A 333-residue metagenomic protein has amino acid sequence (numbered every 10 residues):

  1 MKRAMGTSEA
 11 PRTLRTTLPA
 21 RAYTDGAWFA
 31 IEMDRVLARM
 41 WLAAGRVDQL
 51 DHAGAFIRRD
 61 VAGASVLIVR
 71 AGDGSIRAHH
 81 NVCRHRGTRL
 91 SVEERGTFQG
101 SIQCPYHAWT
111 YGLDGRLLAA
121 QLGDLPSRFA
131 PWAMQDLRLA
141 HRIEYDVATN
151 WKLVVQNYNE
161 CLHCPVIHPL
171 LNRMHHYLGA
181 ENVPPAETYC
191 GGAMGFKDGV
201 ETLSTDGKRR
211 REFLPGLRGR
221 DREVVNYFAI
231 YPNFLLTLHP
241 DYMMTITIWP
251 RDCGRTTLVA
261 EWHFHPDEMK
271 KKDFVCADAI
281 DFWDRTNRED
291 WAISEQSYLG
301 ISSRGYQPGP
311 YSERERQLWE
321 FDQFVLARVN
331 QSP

Functional and structural regions predicted by a protein language model:
M1-A10, S127, N330-P333: Basic/polar N-terminal segments that are highly enriched at the extreme N-terminus, encompassing both cleavable
K2-A20, Q135: Short, contiguous pre-domain boundary segments
T16-L18, A22-V61: Non-catalytic accessory segments flanking enzyme active sites
E32, A64-V66, S332: Soluble FAD-dependent oxygen oxidases
E32, V82-C83, V154, D290: Short hydrophobic core segments
Q49-S127: Rieske [2Fe-2S] iron-sulfur-binding domain
R70, S75, L118-P333: C-terminal catalytic domain of Rieske-type non-heme iron oxygenases
